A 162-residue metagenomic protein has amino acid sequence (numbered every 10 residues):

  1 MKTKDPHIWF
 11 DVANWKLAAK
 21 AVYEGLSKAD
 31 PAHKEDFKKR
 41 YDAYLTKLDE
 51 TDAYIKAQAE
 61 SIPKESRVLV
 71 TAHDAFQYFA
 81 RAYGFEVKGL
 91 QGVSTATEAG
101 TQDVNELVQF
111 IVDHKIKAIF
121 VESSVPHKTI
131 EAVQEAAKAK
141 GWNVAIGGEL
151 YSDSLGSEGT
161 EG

Functional and structural regions predicted by a protein language model:
M1-G162: Extracytoplasmic metal-acquisition and chelation regions
